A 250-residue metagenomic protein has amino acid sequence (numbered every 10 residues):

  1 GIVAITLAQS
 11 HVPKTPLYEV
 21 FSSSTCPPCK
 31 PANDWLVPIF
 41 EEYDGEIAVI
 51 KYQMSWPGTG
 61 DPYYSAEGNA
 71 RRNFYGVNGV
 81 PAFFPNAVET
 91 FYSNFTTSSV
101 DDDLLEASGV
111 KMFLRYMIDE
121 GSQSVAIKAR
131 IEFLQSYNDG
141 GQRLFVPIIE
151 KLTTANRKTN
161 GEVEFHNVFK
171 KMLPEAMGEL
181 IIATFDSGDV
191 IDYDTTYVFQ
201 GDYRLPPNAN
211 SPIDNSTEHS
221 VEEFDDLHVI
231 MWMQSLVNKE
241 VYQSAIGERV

Functional and structural regions predicted by a protein language model:
G1-P13: Bacterial Sec-dependent N-terminal signal peptides
A8, S22-S23, A32, A82 (+2 more regions): Small-side-chain structural scaffolding
S10-Y52: Local sequence-structure signature of Cys/Sec-based thiol-disulfide redox active-site neighborhoods
G45-V250: Short, conserved sequence motifs used for protein processing/export or organelle targeting and for catalysis
